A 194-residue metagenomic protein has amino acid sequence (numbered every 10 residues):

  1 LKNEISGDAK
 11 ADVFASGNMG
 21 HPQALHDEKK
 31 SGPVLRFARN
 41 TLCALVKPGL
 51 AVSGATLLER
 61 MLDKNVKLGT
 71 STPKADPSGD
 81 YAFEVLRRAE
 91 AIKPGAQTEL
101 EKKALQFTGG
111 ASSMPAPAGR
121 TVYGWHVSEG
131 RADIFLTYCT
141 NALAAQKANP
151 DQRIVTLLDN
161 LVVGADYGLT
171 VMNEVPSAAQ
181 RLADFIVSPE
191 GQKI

Functional and structural regions predicted by a protein language model:
L1-K10, S16-M19, Q23-P33, A38-N40 (+1 more regions): Exported/periplasmic ABC-transporter solute-binding proteins
